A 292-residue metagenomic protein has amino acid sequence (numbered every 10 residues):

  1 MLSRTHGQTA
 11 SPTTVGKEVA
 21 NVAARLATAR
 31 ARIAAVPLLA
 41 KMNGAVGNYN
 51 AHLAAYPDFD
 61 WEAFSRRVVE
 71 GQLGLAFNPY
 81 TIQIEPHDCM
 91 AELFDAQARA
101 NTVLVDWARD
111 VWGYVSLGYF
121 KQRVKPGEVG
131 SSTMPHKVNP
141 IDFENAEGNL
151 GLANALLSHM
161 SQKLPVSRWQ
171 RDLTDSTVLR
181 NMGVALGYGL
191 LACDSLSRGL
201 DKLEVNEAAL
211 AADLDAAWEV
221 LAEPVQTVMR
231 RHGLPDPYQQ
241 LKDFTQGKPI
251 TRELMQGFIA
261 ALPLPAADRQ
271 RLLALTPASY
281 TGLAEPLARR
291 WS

Functional and structural regions predicted by a protein language model:
M1-A10, G44: Short, conserved phosphate-binding/catalytic loop or strand-edge motifs used in phosphoryl-/nucleotidyl-transfer
M1-T5, T81-I84, Q270-A274, E285-L287: Short coil/turn segments at secondary-structure boundaries
L2-R4, V15-V22, P86-C89, Y114 (+4 more regions): Broad hydrophobic/π-residue packing in well-ordered secondary structure
S11-K163: Internal glycine-rich alpha/beta core junctions
V129-S292: Catalytic-core signal marking the mid-to-C-terminal active-site face
